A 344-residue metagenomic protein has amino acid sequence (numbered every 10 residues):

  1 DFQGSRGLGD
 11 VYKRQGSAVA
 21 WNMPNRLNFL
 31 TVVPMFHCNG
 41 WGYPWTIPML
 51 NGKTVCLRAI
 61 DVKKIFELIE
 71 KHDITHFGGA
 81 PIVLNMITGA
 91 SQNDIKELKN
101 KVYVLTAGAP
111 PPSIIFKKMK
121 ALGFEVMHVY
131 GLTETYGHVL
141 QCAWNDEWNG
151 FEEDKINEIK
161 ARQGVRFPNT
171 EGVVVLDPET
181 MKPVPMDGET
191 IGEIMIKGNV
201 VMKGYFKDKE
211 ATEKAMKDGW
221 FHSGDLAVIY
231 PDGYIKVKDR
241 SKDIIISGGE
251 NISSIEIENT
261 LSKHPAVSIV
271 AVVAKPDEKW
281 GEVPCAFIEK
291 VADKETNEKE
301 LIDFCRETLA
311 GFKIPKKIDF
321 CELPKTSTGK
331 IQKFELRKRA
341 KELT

Functional and structural regions predicted by a protein language model:
D1-Y12: Single conserved hydrophobic/aromatic residue that forms the stacking wall/gate of nucleotide- or nucleobase-binding
K13-N28, F36-T75, A90: Conserved AMP-binding/adenylation subdomain of ANL enzymes
M49, K71-G79, T88-E158, E171-G172 (+1 more regions): Gly/Ser/Thr-rich phosphate-binding loop
F77, G198, K203-G204, K214 (+4 more regions): AMP-binding/adenylate-forming catalytic core of the ANL superfamily
G108, G131, G164, D225 (+1 more regions): Active-site glycine-centered loops adjacent to acidic/histidine catalytic or metal-binding residues that shape
N157-F167, P185, A215-G219: Short Gly/Pro-enriched turn/cap motifs at secondary-structure boundaries
R166-M195, P231-D232, K294-E298, Q332: Conserved beta-loop-beta connector loops within the AMP-binding
A340-T344: Acidic/polar alpha-helix N-cap and adjacent early helical turns within long charge-rich amphipathic helices/linkers
